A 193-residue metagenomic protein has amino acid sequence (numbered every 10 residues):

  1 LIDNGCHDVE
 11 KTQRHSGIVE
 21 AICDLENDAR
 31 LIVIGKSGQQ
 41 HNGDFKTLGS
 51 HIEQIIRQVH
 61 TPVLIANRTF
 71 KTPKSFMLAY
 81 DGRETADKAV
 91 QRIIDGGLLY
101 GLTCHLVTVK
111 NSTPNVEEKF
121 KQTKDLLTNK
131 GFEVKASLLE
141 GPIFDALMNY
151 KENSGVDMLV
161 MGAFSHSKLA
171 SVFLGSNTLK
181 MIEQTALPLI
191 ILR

Functional and structural regions predicted by a protein language model:
I2-E10, T128-K135: A short helix-to-beta-strand connector/capping loop
H7, T61, L102, F132-V134 (+1 more regions): A structural micro-motif
E10-T12, M77, T103-H105, K135 (+1 more regions): A structural signal for isolated positions on well-ordered beta-strands in alpha/beta enzyme cores
K11, G17-T69, K151-R193: Gly/Ser-rich helix-loop-strand patches that form or flank binding pockets for ribonucleotide-derived cofactors
Q13-V19, R83-E84, E140-I143: Short beta->alpha connector loops
F45-T61, A66-K130: Short acidic/Ser/Thr-enriched loop-to-helix initiation segments
Y100-A170: Glycine/small-residue-rich hydrophobic helix-like segments
